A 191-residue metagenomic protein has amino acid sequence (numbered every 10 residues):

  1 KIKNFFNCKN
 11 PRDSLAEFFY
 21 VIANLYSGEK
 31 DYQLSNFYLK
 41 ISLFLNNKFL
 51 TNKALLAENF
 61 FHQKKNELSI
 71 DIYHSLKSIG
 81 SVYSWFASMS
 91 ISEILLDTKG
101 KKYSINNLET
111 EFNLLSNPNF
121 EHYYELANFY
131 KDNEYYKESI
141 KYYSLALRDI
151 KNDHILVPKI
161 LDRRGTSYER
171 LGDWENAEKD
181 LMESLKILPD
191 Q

Functional and structural regions predicted by a protein language model:
G28, H62, D97-T98, D132 (+2 more regions): Register position in tetratricopeptide repeats
Y32, N66, K101-K102, Y136 (+1 more regions): TPR-repeat structural position
L39, Y73, L108-E109, Y143 (+1 more regions): Hydrophobic/aromatic packing residues within the alpha-helices of TPR/SEL1-like helical repeat arrays
N47, S81-V82, S116-N117, K151 (+2 more regions): Short coil turns that delineate tetratricopeptide repeat
N52, F86-A87, H122, L156 (+1 more regions): TPR alpha-solenoid repeat register
